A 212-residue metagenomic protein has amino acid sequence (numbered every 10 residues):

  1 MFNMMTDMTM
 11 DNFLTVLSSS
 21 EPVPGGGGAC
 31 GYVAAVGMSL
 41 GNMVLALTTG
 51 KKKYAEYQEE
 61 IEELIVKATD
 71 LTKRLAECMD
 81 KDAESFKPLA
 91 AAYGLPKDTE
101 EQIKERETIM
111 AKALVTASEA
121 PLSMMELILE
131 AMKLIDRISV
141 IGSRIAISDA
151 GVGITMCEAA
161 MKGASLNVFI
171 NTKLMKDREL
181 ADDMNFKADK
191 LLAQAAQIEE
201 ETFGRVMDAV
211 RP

Functional and structural regions predicted by a protein language model:
N3-M8, S123, I170-N171: Polytopic transmembrane helical bundles with strong interfacial aromatic enrichment
M5-V23: Short, hydrophobic/aliphatic alpha-helical segments
S19-L40, A146-A164: Conserved phosphate/anionic-ligand binding catalytic regions in large, soluble enzymes, centered on
Y32-V36, L64, L71-C78, A113 (+6 more regions): Amphipathic alpha-helix face/heptad-repeat signature
L40, V44-L47: A conserved active-site cap/scaffold subdomain adjacent to cofactor or substrate pockets
K52-A91, L191, I198: A structural-propensity feature for long, helix-poor, extended segments
D82, F86-T155, A159: Amphipathic alpha-helical interface segments
A131-L134, A146-R205: Preference for long, well-ordered alpha-helical segments
